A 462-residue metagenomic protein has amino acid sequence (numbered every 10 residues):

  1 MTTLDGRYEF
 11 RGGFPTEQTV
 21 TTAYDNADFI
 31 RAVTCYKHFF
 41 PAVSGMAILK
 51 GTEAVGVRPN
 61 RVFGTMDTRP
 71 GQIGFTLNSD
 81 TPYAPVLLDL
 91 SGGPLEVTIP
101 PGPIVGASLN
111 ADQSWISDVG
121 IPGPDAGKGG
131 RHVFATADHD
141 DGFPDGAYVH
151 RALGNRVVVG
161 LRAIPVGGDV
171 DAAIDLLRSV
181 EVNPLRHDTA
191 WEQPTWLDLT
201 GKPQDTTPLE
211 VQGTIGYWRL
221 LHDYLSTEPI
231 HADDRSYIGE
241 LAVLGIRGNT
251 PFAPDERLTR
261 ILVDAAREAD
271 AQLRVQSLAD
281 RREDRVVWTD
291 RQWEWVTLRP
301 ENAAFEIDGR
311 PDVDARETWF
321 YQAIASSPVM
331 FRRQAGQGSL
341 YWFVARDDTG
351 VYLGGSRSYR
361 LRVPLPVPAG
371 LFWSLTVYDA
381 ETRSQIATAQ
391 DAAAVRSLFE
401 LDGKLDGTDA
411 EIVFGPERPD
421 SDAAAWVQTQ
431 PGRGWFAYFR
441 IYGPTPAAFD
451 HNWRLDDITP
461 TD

Functional and structural regions predicted by a protein language model:
M1-D462: A compositional/structural signature for long, glycine/proline-rich flexible linkers and loops on extracytoplasmic
